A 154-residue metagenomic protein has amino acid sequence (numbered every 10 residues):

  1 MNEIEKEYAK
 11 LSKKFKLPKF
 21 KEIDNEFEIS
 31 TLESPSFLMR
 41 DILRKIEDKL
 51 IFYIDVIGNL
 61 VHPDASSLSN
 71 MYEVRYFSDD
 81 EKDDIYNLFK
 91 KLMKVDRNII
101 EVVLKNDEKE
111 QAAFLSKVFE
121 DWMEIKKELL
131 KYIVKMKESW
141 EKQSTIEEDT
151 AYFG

Functional and structural regions predicted by a protein language model:
M1-G154: Long, low-complexity or tandemly repetitive, helically biased scaffold regions used for multimeric assembly/adhesion
